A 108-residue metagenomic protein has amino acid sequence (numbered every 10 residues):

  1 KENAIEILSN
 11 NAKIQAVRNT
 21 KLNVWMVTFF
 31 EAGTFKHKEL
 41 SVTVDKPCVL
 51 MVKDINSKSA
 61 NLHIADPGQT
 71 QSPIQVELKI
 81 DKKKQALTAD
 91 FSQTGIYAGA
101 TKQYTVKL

Functional and structural regions predicted by a protein language model:
K1-L108: Terminal accessory/anchoring regions of large secretory-pathway or extracellular enzymes
